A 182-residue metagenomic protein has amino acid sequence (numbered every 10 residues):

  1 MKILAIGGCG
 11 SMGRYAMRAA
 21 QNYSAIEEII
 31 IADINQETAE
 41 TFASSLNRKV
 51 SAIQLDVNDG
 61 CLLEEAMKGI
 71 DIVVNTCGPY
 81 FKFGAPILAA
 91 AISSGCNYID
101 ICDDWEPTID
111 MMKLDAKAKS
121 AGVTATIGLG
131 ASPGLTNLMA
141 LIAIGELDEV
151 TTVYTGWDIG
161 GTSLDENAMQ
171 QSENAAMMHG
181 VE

Functional and structural regions predicted by a protein language model:
L4-A19: N-terminal Rossmann NAD(P)H-binding glycine-rich loop of SDR-like oxidoreductase domains
G10, N35-E37: Helix N-cap at the beta1-alpha1 junction of Rossmann-like dinucleotide-binding domains, i.e., the first residues
E28-I30: Short beta-strand element of Class I
F42-V50: Short, conserved SAM-binding/catalytic segment of Class I S-adenosyl-L-methionine-dependent methyltransferases
Q54-I70, T76-P79: Conserved Rossmann-fold cofactor-binding substructure of NAD(P)-dependent oxidoreductases
P79, A90-T108: ADP-ribose/adenylate-binding Rossmann-like module
I101-T124: Rossmann-fold NAD(P)-binding glycine/threonine-rich loop
G145-E182: Active-site-lining helix/loop region of Rossmann-like oxidoreductase modules
